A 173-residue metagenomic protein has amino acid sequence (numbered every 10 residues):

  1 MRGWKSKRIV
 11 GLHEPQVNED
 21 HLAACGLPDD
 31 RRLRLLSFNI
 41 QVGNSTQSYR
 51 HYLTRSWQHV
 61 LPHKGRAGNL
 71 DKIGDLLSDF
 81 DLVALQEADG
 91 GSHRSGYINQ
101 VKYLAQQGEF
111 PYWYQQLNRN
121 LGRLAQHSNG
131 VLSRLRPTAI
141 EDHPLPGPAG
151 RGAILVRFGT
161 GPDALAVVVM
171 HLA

Functional and structural regions predicted by a protein language model:
M1-Q107, N118-G122: N-terminal, active-site-proximal structural segment of metallo-dependent hydrolase catalytic domains
A24-L35, S133-T138, A149-V169: Beta-strand-turn-beta hairpins that frame and shape the catalytic cleft of phosphate-ester-processing enzymes
I40, A88, P137, L145 (+1 more regions): Hydrophobic pocket-lining residues within nucleotide cofactor-binding pockets
D79-L82, E109-Y112, D163-L165: Loop/turn elements at helix/coil->beta-strand transitions in domains of secreted/extracellular proteins
A84-E87, Y114, V168-M170: Short beta-strands and strand-loop turn motifs
S95-N99, H127, D142: Generic recognition of short, well-ordered alpha-helical segments
Q106-G108, R123-I140: Conserved beta strand-loop-helix elements of the APE1-like EEP
F110-R123, H143-L145: A short, structured active-site edge motif that brings together acidic residues
